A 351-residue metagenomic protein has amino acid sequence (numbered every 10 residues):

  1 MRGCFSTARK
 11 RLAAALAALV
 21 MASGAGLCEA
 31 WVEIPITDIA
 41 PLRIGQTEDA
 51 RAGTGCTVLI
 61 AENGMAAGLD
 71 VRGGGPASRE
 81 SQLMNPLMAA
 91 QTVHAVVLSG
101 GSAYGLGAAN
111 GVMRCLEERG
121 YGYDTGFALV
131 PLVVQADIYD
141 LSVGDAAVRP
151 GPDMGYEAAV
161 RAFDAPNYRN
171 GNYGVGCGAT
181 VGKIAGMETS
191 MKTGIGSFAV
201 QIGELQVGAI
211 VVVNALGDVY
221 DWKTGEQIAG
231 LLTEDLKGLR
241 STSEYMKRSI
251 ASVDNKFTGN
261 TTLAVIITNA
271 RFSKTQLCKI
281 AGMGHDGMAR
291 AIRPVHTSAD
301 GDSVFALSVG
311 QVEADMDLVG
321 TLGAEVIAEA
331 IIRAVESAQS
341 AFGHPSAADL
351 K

Functional and structural regions predicted by a protein language model:
M1, V20, S142-G144: Charged, low-complexity surface segments at secondary-structure and domain boundaries
R2-A15: Bacterial N-terminal signal peptides that target proteins for export
R2-C4, M21, G301, S346: Intrinsically disordered, low-complexity segments
F5, L19, I34-P35: A detector of low-complexity, intrinsically disordered, Ser/Thr/Gly/Pro/Ala-rich segments
A14-G24: Bacterial N-terminal signal peptides
A30-K351: Alpha/propeptide regions of enzymes that mature by internal proteolysis
